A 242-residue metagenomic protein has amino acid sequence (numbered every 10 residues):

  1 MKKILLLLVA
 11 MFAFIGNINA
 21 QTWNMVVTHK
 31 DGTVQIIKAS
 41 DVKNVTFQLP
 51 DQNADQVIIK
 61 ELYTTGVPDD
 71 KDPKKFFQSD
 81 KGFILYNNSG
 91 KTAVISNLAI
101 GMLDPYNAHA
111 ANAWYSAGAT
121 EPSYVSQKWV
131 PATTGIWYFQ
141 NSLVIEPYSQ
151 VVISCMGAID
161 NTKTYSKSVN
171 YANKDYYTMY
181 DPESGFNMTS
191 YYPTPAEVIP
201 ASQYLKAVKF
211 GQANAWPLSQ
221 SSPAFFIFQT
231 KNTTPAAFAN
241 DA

Functional and structural regions predicted by a protein language model:
M1-N24: Bacterial Sec-dependent N-terminal signal peptides
Q21-M25, D55-I58: Short structural boundary motif marking the start of a folded domain
T22-I37: Short N-terminal segments immediately surrounding and downstream of signal-peptide cleavage
K30, Q48-H109, P200-A242: A structural motif detector for short, solvent-exposed N-terminal "entry" segments of globular domains
A39-F47: Structured surface patches comprising rigid loops and adjacent beta-strands/short helices at the edges of well-ordered
A39-S40, D70-D80, S166-A172: Short, polar loop/linker segments at the starts of domains and inter-domain junctions
L98-G135: The feature marks short-to-medium sequence segments in extracytoplasmic or secretory-pathway proteins
P122-A242: Solvent-exposed beta-edge/loop recognition patches
